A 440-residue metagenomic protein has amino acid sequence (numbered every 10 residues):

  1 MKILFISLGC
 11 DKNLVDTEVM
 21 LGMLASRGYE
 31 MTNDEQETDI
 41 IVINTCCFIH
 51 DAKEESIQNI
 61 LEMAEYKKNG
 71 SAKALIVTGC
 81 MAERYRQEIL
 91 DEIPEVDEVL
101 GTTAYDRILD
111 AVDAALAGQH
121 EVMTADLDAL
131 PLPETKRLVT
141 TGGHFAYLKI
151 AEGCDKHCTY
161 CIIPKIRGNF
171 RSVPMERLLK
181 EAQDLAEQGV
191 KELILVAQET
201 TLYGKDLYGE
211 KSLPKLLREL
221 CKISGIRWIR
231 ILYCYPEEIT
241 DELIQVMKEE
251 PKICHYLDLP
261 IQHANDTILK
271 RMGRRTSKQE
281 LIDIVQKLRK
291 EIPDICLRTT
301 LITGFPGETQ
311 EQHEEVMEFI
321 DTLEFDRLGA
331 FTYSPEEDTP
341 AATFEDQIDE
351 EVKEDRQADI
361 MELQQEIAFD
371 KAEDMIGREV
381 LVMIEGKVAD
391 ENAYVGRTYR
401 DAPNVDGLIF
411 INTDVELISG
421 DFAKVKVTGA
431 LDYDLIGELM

Functional and structural regions predicted by a protein language model:
M1-Y203, E242, I253, L257 (+6 more regions): Proteins enriched for Cys/Gly/acidic motifs involved in redox and nucleic-acid/cofactor modification
C47-F48, R167, L207-E210, K270-T276 (+1 more regions): Short glycine-enriched, charge-decorated loop/helix-capping segments at active-site entrances that position
L75-V77, R84, E187-H313, D321: Conserved SAM/AdoMet-binding glycine-rich loop
I93-P94, A115-G118, K211-L213, M247-K248 (+2 more regions): Short, hinge-like loop/turn segments at secondary-structure boundaries
D97, K191, R227, D326 (+1 more regions): Short acidic/polar active-site loop segments enriched in Thr and Asp
L178, L195, I231, L259 (+6 more regions): Conserved, mostly hydrophobic/aromatic
A197, Y233, I261-H263, T299-T303 (+6 more regions): Active-site proximal loops enriched in glycine and acidic residues that flank catalytic Cys/His/Asp and coordinate
T343-M440: Terminal RNA-binding accessory module
